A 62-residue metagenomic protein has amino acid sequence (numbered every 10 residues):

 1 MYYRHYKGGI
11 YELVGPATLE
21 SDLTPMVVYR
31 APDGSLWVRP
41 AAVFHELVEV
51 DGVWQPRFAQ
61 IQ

Functional and structural regions predicted by a protein language model:
M1-Q62: Mixed-charge, low-complexity intrinsically disordered regions
